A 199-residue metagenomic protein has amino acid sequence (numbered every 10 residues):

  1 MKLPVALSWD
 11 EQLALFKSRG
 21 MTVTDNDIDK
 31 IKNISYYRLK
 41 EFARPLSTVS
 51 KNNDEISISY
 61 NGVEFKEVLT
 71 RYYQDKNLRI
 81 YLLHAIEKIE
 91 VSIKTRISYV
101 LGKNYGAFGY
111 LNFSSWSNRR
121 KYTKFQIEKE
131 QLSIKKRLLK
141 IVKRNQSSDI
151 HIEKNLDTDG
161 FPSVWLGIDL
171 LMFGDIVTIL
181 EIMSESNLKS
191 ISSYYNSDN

Functional and structural regions predicted by a protein language model:
M1-N199: Long, contiguous internal "core" modules enriched in hydrophobic/ aromatic residues
